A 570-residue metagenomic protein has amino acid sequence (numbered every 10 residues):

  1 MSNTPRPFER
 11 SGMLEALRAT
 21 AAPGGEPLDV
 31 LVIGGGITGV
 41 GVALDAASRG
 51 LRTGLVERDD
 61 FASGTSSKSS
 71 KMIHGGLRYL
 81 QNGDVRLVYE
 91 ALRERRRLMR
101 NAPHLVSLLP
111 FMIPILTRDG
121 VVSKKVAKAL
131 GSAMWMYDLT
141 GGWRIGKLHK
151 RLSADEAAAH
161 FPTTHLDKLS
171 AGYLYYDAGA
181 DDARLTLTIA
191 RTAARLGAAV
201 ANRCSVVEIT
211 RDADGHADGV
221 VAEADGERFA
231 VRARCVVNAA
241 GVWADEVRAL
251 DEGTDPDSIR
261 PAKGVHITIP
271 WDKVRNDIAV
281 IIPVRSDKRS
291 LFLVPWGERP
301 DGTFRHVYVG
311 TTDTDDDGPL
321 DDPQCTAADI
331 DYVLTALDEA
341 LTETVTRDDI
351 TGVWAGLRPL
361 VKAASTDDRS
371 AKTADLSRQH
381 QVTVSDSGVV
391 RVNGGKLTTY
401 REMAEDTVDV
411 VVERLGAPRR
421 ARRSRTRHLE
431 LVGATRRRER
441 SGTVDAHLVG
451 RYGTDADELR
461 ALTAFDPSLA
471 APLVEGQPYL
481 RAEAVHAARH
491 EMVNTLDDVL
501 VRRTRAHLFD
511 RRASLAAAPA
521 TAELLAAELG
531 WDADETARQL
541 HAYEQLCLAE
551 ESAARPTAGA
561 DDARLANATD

Functional and structural regions predicted by a protein language model:
M1-V30, D45-R49: Extreme N-terminal leader/targeting segments of oxidoreductases
A16, P23, P27, D59 (+14 more regions): C-terminal accessory subdomains/tails of enzymes that are appended
E26-L28, G226-C235: Core beta-strand elements of the Rossmann-like FAD/NAD(P) dinucleotide-binding domain in flavoenzyme oxidoreductases
I33, V231-G241: Short hydrophobic core segments
G35-G36, R58: Glycine-rich Rossmann-fold phosphate-binding loop(s) that bind the pyrophosphate of adenine dinucleotide cofactors
A47-S67: Glycine-rich FAD pyrophosphate-binding loop
K71-H160, S290-L291, G442-T443, T454: Dinucleotide-binding Rossmann-like beta1-alpha1 core, especially the glycine-rich loop that anchors the ADP
N202-D218: A conserved short coil-to-beta-strand element within the FAD-binding core of flavoproteins
